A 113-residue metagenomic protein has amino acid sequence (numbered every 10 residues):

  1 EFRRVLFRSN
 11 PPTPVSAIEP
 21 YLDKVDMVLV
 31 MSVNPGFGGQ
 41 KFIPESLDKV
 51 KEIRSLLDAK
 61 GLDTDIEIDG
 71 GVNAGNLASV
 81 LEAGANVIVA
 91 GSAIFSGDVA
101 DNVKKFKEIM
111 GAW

Functional and structural regions predicted by a protein language model:
E1-L6: Short, small-residue-biased leader/transition segments that mark boundaries at the very start of proteins
R8-P12, V33, D69-G75, A93: Active-site beta-loop-alpha junctions enriched in small/polar residues
R8-S46: Histidine/lysine/aspartate-rich catalytic loop segments that bind and position anionic ligands
T13-V25, G70-I88: Catalytic cores of alpha/beta
I18, L47-R54, L77, V103-K107: Generic structural signal for well-ordered alpha-helices, preferentially at hydrophobic/aromatic core positions
V28, I53, D69, V80 (+2 more regions): Conserved, mostly hydrophobic/aromatic
L29-Q40, A83-V103: Glycine-rich phosphate-binding active-site loops on the catalytic face of alpha/beta enzymes
L57-D63, G111-W113: Short helix-capping segments at alpha-helix termini
